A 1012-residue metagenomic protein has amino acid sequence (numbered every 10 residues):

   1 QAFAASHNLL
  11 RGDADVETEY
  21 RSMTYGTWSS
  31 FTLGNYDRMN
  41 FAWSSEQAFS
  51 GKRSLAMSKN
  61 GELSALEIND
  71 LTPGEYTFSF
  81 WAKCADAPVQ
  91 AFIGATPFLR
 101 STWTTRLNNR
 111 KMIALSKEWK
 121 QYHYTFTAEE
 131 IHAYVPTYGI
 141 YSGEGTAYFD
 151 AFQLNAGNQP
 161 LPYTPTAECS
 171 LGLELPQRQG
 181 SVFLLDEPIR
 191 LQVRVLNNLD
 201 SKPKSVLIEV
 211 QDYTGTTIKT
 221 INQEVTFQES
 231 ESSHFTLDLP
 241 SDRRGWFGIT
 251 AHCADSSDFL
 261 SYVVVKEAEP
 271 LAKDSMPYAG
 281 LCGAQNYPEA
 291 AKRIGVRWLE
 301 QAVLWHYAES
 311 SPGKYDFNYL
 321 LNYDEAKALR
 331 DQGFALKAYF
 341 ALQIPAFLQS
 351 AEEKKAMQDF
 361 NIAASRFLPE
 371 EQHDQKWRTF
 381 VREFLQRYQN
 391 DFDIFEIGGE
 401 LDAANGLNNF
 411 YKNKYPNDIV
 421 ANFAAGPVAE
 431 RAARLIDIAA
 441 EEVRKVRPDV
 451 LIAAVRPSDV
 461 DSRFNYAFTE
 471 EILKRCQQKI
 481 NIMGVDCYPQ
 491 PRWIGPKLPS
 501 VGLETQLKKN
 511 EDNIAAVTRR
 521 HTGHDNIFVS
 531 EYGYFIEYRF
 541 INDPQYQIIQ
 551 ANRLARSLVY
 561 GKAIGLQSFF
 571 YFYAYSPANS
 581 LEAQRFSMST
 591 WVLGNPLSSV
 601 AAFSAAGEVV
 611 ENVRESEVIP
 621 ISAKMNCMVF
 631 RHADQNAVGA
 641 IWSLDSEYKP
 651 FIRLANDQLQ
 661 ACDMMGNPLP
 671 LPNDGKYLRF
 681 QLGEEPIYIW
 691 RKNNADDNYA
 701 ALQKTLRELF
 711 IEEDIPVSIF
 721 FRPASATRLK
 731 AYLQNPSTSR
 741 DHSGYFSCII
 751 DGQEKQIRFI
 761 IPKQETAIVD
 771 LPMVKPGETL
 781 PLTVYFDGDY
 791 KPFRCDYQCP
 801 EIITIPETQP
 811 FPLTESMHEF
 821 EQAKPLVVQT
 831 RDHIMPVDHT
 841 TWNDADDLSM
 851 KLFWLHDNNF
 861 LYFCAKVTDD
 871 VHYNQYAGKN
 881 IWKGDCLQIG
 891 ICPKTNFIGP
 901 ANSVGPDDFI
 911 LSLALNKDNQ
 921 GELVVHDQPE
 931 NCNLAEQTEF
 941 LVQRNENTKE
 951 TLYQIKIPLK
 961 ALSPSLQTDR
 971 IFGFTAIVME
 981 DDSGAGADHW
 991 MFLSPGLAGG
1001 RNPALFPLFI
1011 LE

Functional and structural regions predicted by a protein language model:
A2-R244, T250-F259, V265-C282, K355-I362 (+2 more regions): Extracellular and organelle-lumenal recognition/adhesion modules and their flexible linkers in secreted
E187, K202, I621-L659, M664 (+2 more regions): Carbohydrate-binding surface patches
G280-C282, A433-F468, R519-E537, L566-A578: Aromatic-lined carbohydrate-recognition surfaces of secreted/lumenal glycan-active proteins
P288-E289, R293, E300-S365, K376-E383 (+2 more regions): Aromatic-lined substrate-binding rim segments of carbohydrate-active enzymes
L299-Q301, F392-D393, I397-G399, N405 (+5 more regions): Aromatic- and acid-rich polysaccharide-binding/catalytic face of secreted or lumenal carbohydrate-active enzymes
E531-S604, E608, E617-M625: Aromatic/acidic polysaccharide-binding cleft in carbohydrate-active enzymes
N673-E712: C-terminal beta-strand-rich structural cap/linker in extracellular carbohydrate-active enzymes
P781-E1012: Structural preference for beta-rich elements and adjacent junctions enriched in aromatics
